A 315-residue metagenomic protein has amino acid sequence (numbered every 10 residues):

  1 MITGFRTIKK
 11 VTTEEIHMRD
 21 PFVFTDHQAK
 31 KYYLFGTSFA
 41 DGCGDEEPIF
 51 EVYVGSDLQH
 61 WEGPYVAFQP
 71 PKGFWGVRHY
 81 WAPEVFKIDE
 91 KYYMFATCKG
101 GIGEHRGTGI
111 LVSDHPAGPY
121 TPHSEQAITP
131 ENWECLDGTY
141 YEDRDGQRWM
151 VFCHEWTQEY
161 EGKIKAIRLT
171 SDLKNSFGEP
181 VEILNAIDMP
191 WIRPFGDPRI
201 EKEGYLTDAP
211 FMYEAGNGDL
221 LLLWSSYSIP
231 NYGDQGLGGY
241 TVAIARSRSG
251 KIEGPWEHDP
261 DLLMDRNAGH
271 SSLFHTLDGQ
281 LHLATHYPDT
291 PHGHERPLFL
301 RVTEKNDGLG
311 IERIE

Functional and structural regions predicted by a protein language model:
M1-E315: Carbohydrate-active catalytic/glycan-binding domains of CAZyme proteins, especially the secreted or lumenal ectodomains
